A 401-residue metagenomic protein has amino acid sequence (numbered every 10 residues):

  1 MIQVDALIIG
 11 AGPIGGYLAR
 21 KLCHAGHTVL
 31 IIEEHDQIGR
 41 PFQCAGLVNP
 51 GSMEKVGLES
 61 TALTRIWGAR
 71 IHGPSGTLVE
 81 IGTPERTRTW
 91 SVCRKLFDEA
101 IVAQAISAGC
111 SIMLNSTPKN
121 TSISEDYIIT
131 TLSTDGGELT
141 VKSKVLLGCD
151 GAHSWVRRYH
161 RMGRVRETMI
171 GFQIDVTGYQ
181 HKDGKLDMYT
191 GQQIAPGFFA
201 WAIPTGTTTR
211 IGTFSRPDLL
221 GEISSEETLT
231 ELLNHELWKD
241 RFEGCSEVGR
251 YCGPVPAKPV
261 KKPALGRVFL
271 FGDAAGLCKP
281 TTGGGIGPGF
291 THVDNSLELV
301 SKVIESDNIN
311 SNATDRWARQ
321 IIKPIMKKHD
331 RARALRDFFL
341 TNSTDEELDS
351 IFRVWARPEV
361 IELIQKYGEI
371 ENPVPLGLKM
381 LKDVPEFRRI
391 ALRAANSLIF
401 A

Functional and structural regions predicted by a protein language model:
M1-G12: Beta1/beta-strand and adjacent pyrophosphate-binding region of the FAD-binding site in flavoprotein oxidoreductases
A11, K21, Q104-D240, P256-P259 (+1 more regions): Predominantly flavin-linked oxidoreductase catalytic cores and closely associated redox partners
G15-G16: N-terminal Rossmann-fold NAD(P) dinucleotide-binding loop
R20-F42: Glycine-rich FAD pyrophosphate-binding loop
G39, E54-R70, G163-T168, S311-A313: A short alpha-helix-loop-beta-strand transition element characteristic of N-terminal alpha/beta dinucleotide-binding
N49-A100: A conserved beta-strand/loop capping segment in the N-terminal third of enzymes that catalyze redox or closely related
N120, G221-V300, I304: FAD/FMN-dependent oxidoreductases across multiple families
S301-A401: C-terminal helical "tail/cap" subdomain of flavin- and related membrane-associated enzymes
